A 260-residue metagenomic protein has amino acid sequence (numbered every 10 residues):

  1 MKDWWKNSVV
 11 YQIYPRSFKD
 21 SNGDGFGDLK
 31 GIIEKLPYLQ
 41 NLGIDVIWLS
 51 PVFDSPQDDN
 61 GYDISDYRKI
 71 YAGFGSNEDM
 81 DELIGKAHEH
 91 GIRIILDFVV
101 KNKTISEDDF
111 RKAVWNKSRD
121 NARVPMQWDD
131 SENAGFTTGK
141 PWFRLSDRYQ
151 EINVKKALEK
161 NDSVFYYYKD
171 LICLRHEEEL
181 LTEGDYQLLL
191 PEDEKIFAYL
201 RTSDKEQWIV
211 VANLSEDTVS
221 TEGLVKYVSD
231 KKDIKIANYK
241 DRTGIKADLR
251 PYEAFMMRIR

Functional and structural regions predicted by a protein language model:
M1, W5, E89, N102-W208 (+1 more regions): Loop/helix patches that line or flank the sugar-binding groove of alpha-linked glycan CAZymes
K2-K101, K112, M126: Acidic/aromatic-lined carbohydrate-recognition and catalytic surfaces of CAZymes acting on diverse glycans
V9, G23, Q57-D58, Y67 (+7 more regions): Short capping/connector residues at structural and topological boundaries
K30, E78-D81, D162-K169, R250: A structural signal for well-ordered alpha-helical segments within the folded catalytic domains of diverse enzymes
Q57-G61, L200-R201, A247: Short glycine-biased active-site loop of nucleotidyltransferases that positions the nucleotide triphosphate and helps
F98, L214, I259: Residues immediately flanking
D217-N238: Beta-strand-rich binding/interaction modules
R242-R260: C-terminal beta-strand-rich structural cap/linker in extracellular carbohydrate-active enzymes
